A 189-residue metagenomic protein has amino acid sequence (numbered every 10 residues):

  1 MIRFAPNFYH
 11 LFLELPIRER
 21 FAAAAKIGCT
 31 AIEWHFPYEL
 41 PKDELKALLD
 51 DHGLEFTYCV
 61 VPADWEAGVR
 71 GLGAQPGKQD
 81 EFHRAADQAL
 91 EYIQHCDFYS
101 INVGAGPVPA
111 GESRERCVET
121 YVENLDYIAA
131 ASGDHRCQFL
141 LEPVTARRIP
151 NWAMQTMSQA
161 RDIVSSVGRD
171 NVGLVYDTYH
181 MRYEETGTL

Functional and structural regions predicted by a protein language model:
M1-H95, D126, S165, R169-N171 (+1 more regions): N-terminal pre-domain/capping segments
H10-F12, Y38, P62-W65, A105-P109 (+2 more regions): Active-site-proximal loop/turn and secondary-structure-junction residues that shape catalytic pockets, frequently
F56-Y58, L141, Y176: Hydrophobic residues in well-ordered beta-strands that form the structural core
G73-G173, Y183: Active-site acidic/histidine proton-transfer and metal-coordination neighborhood in alpha/beta enzyme cores
L189: Active-site-proximal loop/helix segments of hydrolase catalytic cores
